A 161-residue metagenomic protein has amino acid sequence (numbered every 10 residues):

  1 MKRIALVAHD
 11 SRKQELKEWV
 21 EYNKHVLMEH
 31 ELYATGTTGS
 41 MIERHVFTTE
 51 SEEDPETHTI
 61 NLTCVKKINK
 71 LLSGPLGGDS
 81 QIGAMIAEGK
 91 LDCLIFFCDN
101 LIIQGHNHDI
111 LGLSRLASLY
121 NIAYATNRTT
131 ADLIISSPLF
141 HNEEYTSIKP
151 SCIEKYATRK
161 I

Functional and structural regions predicted by a protein language model:
I4, L27-L32, Y120-I122: Short active-site oxyanion
Q14-H25: Histidine-anchored nucleotide/phosphate-binding helix
E29-I42: Short internal beta-strands
Y33-T35, K70-L72, F96, Y124-R128: General beta-strand structural signal in soluble alpha/beta enzymes
V46-I82: Active-site rim loops that border cofactor/substrate pockets in soluble metabolic enzymes
G74-R115: Mid-chain, well-packed structural core segment of small domains
N107-I134: Short, acidic/small-residue loops that bind anionic groups at enzyme active sites
T129-I161: Short, glycine-/small-residue-rich phosphate/pyrophosphate-handling segment
